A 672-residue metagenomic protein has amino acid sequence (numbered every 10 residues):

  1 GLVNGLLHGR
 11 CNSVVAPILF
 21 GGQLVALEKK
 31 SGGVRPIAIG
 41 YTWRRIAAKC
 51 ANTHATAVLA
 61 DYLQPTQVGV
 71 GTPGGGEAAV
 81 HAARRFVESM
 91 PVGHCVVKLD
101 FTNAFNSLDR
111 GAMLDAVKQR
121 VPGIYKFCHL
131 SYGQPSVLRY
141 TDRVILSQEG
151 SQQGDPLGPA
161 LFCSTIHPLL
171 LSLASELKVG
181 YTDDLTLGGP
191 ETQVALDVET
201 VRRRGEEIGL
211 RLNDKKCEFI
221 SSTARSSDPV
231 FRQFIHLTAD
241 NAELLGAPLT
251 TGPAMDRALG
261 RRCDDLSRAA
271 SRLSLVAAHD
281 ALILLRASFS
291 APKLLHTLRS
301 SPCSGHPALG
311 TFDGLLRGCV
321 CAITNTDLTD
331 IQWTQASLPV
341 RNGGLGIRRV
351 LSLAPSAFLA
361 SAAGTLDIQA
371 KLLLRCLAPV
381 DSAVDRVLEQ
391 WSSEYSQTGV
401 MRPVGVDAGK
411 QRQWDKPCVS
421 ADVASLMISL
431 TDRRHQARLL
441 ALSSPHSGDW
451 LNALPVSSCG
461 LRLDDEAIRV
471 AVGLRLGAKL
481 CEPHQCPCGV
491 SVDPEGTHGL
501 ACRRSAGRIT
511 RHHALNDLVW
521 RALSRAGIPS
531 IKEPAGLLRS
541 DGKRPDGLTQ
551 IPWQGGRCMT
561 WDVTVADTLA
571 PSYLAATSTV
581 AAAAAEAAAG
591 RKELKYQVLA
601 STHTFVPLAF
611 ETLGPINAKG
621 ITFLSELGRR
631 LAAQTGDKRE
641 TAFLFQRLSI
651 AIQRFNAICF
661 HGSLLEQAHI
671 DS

Functional and structural regions predicted by a protein language model:
G1-T165, V340, A357, V490-E495 (+1 more regions): Conserved pre-catalytic core of RNA-dependent polymerases
Q23-L24, R35, A51, V96-F105 (+10 more regions): Catalytic palm active-site di-aspartate
A83, M255, L259-R262, P292-L476: Acidic catalytic cores of enzymes that act on phosphate-bearing nucleotides/polynucleotides
N103-R120, Y181, L185-E207, P253 (+1 more regions): Catalytic palm subdomain of template-directed nucleic-acid polymerases, centered on the conserved carboxylate motif
T192, D197-E199, R203, R211-D240: Short, conserved micro-motifs composed of acidic
Q233-S304, A360-L366, L372-L373, T602: Basic, alpha-helical interaction scaffolds
L345, R349-P355, L359, Q485-L515: Short Cys/His-based metal-binding microdomains
Q397-V490, A506, R521, R525 (+3 more regions): Non-catalytic C-terminal interaction segments of nucleic acid-processing enzymes
